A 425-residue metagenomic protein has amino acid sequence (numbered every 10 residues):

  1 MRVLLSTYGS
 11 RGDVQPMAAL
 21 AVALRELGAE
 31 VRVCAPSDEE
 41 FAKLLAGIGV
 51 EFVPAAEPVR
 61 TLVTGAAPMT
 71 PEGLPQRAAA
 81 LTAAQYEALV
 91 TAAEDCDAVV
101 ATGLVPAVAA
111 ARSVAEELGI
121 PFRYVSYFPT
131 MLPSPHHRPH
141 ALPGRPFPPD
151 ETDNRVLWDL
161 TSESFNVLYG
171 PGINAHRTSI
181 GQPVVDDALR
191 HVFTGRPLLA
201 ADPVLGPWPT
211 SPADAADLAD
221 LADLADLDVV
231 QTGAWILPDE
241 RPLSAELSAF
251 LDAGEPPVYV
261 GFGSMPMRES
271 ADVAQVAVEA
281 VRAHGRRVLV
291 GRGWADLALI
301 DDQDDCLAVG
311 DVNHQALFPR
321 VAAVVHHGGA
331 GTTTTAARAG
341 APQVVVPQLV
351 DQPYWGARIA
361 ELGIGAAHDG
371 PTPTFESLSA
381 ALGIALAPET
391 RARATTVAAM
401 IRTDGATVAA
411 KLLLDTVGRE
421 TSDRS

Functional and structural regions predicted by a protein language model:
M1-P36, E40-I48, G73, N154-V167 (+7 more regions): Nucleotide-activated sugar donor-binding and catalytic core shared by glycosyltransferases and related lipid-linked
R25, V281-R282: N-terminal cationic-hydrophobic initiation segments that often serve targeting/anchoring roles
P36-K43, I48-P257, F262-Q275, R282-R286 (+4 more regions): Nucleotide-sugar-dependent glycosyltransferase catalytic domains
G285, G291-H314: Nucleotide-activated donor-binding/catalytic signature segment of Leloir-type glycosyltransferases, i.e., the conserved
